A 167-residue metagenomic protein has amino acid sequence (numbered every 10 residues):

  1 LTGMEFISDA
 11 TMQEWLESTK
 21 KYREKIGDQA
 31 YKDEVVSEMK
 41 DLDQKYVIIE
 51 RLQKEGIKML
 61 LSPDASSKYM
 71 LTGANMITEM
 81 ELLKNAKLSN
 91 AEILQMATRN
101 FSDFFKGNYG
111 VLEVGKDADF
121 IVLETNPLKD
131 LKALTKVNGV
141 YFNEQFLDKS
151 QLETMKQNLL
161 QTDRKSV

Functional and structural regions predicted by a protein language model:
L1-N85: Active-site neighborhoods of metal-dependent hydrolases
V35-M39, N100, D117: Short, flexible loop segments at the rims of nucleotide/cofactor-binding pockets, characterized by
L71, N90-L94, S102-V137: Acidic, glycine-enriched loop/beta-strand segments at the rims of small-molecule binding/catalytic pockets
K165-V167: Conserved small/polar residues in nucleotide/adenosyl-binding loops
